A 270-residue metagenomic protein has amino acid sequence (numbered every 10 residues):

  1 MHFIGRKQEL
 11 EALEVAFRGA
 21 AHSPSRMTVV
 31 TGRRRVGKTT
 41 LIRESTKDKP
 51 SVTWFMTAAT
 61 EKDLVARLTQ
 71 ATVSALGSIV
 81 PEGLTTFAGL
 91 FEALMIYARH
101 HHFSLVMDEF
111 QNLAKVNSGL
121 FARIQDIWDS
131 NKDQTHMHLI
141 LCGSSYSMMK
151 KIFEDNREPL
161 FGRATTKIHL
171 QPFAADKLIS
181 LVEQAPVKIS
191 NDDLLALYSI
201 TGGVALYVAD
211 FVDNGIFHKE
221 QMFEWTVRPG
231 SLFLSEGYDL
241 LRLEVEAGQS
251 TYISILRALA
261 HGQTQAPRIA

Functional and structural regions predicted by a protein language model:
M1-A270: Phosphate-binding site recognition
